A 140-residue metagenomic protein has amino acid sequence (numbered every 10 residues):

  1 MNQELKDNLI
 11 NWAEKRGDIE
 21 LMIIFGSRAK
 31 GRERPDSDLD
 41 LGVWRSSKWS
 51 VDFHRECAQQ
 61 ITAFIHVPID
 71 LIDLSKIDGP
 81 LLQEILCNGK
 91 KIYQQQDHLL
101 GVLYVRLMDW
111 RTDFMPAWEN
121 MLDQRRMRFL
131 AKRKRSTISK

Functional and structural regions predicted by a protein language model:
M1-L21, A29-G31, S46-K140: Catalytic core of pol beta-like nucleotidyltransferases
P35-S37: A short, glycine/Asx- and small/polar-enriched loop/turn that sits immediately N-terminal to a beta-strand
G42-W44: Short hydrophobic/aromatic beta-strand micro-patches that form the beta-sheet surface supporting nucleotide- or nucleic
